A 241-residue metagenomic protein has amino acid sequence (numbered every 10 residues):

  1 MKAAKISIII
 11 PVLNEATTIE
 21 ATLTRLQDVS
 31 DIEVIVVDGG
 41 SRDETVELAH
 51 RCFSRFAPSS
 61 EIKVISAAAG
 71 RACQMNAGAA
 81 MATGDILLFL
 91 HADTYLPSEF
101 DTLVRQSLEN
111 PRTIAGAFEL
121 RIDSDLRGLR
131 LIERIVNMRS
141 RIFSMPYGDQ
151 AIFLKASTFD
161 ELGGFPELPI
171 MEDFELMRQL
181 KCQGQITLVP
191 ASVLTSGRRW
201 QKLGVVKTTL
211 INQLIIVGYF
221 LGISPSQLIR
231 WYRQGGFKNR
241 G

Functional and structural regions predicted by a protein language model:
M1, R178-G241: Hydrophobic helical membrane-anchoring modules
N14-D28: Short, well-formed alpha-helical segments that are part of the catalytic scaffolds of diverse glycosyltransferases
T17-A21, D43-C52: Acidic helix N-cap motif at the loop->helix transition within catalytic regions of sugar-transfer enzymes
T24-Q27, D31-G40, K63-A67: Short beta-strand/loop segment that forms part of the nucleotide-sugar
I32, V46-M81: Conserved donor nucleotide-binding strand/loop of the catalytic core
D38-V46, T94-Y95: A conserved acidic beta->alpha catalytic loop
L87: Short aromatic/hydrophobic "clamp" motif used to bind/position activated sugar donors
S98-G128: Conserved donor NDP-sugar-binding/catalytic core segment of glycosyltransferases
